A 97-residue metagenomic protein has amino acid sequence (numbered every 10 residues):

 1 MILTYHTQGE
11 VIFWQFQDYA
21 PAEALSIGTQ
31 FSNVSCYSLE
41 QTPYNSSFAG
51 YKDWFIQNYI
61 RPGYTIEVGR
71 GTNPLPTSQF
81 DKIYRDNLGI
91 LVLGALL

Functional and structural regions predicted by a protein language model:
M1-L97: Metallocarboxypeptidase
